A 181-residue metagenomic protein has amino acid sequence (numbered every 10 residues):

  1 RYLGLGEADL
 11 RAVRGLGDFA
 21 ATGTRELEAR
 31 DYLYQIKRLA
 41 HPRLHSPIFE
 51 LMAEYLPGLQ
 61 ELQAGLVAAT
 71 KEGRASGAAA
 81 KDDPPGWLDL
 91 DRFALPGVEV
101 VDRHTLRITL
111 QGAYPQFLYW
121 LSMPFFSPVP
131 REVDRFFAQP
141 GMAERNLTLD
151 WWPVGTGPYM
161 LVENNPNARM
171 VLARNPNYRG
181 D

Functional and structural regions predicted by a protein language model:
R1-Y55, R107: Aromatic- and charge-enriched surface segment that lines or borders ligand/interaction sites
L10-R14, T22, L62-R74: Long, compositionally biased, charged low-complexity segments
A64-T105, T109-D181: Gly/Pro-rich hinge or "lid" segments in bacterial periplasmic/extracellular proteins
